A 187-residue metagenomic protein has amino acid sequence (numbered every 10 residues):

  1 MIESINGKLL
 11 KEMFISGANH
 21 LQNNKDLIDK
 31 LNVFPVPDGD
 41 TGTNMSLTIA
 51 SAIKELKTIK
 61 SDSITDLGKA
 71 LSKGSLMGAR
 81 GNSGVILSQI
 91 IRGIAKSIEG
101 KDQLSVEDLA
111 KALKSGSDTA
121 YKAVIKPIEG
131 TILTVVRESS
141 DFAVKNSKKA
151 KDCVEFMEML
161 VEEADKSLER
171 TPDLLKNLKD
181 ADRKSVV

Functional and structural regions predicted by a protein language model:
M1-S185: N-terminal loops that bind phosphate or other acidic moieties and the adjacent beta-alpha structural core
